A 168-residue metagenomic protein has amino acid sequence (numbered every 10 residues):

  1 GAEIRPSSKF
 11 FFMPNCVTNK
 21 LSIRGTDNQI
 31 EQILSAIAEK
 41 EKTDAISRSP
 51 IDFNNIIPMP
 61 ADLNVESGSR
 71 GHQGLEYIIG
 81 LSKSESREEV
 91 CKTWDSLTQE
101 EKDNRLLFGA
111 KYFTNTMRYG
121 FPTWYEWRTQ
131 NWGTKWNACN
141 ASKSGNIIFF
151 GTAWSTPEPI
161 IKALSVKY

Functional and structural regions predicted by a protein language model:
K9-Y168: Long, contiguous binding/interaction regions
